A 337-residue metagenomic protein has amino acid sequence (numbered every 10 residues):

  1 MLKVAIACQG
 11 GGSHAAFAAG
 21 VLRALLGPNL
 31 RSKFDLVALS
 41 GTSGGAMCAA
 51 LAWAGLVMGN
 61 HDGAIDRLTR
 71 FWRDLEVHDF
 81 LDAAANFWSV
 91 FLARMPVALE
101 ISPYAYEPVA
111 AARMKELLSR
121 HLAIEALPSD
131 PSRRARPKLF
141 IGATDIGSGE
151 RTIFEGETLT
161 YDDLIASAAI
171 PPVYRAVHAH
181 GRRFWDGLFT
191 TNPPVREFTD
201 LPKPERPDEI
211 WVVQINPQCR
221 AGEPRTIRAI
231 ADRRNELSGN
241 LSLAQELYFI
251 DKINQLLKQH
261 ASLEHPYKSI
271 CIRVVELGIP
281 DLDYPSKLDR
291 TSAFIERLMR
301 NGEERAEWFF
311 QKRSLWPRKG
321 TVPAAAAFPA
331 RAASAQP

Functional and structural regions predicted by a protein language model:
M1-S40, M47-P337: Patatin-like phospholipase
